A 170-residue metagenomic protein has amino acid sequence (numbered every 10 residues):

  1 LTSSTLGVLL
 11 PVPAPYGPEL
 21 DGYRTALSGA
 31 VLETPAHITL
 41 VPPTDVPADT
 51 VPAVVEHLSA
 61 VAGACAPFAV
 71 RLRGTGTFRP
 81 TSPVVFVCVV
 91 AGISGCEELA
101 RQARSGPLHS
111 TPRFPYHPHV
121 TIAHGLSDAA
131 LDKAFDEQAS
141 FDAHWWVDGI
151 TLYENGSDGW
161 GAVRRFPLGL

Functional and structural regions predicted by a protein language model:
L1-A69, T77, G92-G149, G161-L170: Basic, often amphipathic N-terminal segments
G76-F86: Short, basic/glycine-rich phosphate-binding loops at helix/coil junctions that contact nucleotide phosphates
V89: Active-site-adjacent structural patch at catalytic or cofactor/ligand-binding sites
E154-G156: Short, exposed beta-strand-loop hairpins at the edges of beta-sheets in extracellular/periplasmic proteins
